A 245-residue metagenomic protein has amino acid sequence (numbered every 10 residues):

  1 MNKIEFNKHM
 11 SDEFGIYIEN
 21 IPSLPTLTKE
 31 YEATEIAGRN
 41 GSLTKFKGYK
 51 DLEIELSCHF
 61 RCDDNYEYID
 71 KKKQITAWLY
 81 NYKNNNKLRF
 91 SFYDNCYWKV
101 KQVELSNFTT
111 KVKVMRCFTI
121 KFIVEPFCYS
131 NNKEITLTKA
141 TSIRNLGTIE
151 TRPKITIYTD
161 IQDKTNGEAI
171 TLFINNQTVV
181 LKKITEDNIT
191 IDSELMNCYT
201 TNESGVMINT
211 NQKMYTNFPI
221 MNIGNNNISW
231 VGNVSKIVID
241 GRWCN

Functional and structural regions predicted by a protein language model:
M1-D51, D94-N107: Solvent-exposed edge beta-strands and adjacent loop segments that serve as assembly or binding interfaces
N2-E5, I123-E125, I220: Mixed-charge, glycine-accented linear interaction segment located at domain edges/termini
E5-M10, H59-L105: Short, acidic/charged, Gly/Pro-enriched secondary-structure junctions
P22, N84-C128: Short beta-strand and beta-hairpin "edge-sheet" elements
A37-G38, E67-K73, E150-P153: Charged, amphipathic alpha-helical segments
G41-Y66, V114-F127, N226: Oligomerization/assembly interface segments of phage tail-like spikes and tubes
D70-T76, C117-F118, T136-L137: "Short basic amphipathic alpha-helical interaction patches in structured regions
S130-N245: Intrinsically disordered, low-complexity segments enriched in serine, threonine, and glycine
